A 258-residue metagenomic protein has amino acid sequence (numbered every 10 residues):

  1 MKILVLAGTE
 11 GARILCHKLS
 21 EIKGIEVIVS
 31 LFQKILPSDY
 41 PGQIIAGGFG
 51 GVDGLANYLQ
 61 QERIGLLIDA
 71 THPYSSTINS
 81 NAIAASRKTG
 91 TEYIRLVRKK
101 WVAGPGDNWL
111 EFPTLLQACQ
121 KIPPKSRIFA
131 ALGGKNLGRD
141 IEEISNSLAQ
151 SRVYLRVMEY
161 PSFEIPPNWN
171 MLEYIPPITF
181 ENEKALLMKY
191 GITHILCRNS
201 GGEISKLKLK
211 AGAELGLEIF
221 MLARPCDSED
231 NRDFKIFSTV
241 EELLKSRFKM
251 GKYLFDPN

Functional and structural regions predicted by a protein language model:
M1-S30, T91-W169, V240-N258: Non-catalytic interface/targeting segments
L31, T71, V157-E159, R198-S200 (+1 more regions): Short secondary-structure boundary segments
G42-L59, E173-N182: Glycine-rich, highly charged phosphate/nucleotide-binding loops
A56-L115: Glycine/small-residue-rich loop that forms an oxyanion/phosphate-binding "nest" at active or ligand-binding sites
G65-L66, R127, T193-H194: Structural motif
I165-L186, Y190-H194, N199-L215, A223-R224: A C-terminal functional module that forms or caps the active site or interfaces directly with catalytic machinery
Y190, N199-A211, I219-N258: C-terminal functional extensions of proteins
